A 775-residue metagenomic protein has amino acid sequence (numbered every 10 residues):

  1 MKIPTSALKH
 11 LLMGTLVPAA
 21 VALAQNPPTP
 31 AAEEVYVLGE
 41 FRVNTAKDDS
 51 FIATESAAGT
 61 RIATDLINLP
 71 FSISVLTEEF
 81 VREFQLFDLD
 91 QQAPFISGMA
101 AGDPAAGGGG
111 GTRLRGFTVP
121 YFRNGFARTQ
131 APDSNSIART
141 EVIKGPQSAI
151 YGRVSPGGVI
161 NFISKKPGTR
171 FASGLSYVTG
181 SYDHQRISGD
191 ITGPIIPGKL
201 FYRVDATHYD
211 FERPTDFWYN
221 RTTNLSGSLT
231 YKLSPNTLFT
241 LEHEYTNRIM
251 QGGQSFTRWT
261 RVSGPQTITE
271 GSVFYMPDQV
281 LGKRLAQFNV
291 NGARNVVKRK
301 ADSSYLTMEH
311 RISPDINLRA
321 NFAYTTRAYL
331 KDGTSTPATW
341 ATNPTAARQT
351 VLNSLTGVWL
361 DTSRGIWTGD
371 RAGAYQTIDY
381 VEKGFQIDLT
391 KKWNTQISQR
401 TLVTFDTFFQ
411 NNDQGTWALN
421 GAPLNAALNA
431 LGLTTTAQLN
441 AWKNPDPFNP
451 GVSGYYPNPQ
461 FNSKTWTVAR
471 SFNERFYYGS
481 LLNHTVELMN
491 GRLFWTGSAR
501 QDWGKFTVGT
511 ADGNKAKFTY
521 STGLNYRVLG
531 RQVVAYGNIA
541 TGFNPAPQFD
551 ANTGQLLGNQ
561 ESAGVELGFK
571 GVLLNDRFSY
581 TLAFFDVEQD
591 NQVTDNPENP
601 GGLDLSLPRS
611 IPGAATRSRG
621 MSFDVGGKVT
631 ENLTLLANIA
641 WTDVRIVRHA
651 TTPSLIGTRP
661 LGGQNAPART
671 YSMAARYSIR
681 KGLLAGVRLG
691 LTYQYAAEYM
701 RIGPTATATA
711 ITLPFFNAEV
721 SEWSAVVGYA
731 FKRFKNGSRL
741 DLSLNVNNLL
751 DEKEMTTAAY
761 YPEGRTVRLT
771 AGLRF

Functional and structural regions predicted by a protein language model:
G39-R170, L567: Acidic, small-polar-rich N-terminal luminal/periplasmic segments of exported/outer-membrane proteins
S136-A138, A149-G227, L233-F239, M489 (+1 more regions): Outer-membrane beta-barrel translocator/receptor signature
K199-L200, N236-L241, D315-L318, Q396-Q399 (+8 more regions): Repeated loop/turn-to-beta-strand initiation elements of outer-membrane beta-barrel proteins
Y209-R213, S228-K232, N236-R311, N317 (+3 more regions): Acidic/polar loop-and-plug regions of large Gram-negative outer-membrane beta-barrel proteins
K232-S234, I378-E382, I397-T436, K464-Q589 (+1 more regions): Structural signature of Gram-negative outer-membrane beta-barrels, strongest in the C-terminal barrel of TonB-dependent
N317-A323, G333, A535, N559-A640 (+1 more regions): Membrane-embedded beta-barrel scaffold of Gram-negative outer-membrane proteins
A374, I378, T390, Q399-L402 (+3 more regions): Conserved C-terminal beta-signal and adjacent last beta-strands/turns of outer-membrane beta-barrel proteins
L488-R492, I611-G703: Gram-negative outer-membrane beta-barrel transporters
